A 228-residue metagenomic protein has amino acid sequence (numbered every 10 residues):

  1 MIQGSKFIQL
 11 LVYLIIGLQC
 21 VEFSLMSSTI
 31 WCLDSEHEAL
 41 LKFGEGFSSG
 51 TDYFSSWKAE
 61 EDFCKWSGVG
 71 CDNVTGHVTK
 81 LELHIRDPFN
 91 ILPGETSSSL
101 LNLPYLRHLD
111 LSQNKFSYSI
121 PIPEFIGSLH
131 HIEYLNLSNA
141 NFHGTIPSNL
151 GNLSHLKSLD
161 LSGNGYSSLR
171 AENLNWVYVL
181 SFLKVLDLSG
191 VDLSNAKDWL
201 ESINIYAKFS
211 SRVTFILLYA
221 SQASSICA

Functional and structural regions predicted by a protein language model:
M1-A228: Plant-biased, solvent-exposed loop and capping regions within N-terminal extracellular ligand-binding ectodomains
